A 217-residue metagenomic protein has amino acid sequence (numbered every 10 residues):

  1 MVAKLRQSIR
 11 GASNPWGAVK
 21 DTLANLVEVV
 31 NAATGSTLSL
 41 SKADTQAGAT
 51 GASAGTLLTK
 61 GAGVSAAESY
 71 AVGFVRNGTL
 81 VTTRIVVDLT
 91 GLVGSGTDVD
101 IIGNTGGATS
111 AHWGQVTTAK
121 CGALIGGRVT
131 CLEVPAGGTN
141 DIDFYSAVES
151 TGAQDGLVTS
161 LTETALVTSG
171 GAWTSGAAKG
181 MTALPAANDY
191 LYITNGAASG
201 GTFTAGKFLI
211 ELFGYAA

Functional and structural regions predicted by a protein language model:
V2-A217: Surface-exposed, low-hydrophobicity beta-strand/loop segments enriched in small/polar/acidic residues
